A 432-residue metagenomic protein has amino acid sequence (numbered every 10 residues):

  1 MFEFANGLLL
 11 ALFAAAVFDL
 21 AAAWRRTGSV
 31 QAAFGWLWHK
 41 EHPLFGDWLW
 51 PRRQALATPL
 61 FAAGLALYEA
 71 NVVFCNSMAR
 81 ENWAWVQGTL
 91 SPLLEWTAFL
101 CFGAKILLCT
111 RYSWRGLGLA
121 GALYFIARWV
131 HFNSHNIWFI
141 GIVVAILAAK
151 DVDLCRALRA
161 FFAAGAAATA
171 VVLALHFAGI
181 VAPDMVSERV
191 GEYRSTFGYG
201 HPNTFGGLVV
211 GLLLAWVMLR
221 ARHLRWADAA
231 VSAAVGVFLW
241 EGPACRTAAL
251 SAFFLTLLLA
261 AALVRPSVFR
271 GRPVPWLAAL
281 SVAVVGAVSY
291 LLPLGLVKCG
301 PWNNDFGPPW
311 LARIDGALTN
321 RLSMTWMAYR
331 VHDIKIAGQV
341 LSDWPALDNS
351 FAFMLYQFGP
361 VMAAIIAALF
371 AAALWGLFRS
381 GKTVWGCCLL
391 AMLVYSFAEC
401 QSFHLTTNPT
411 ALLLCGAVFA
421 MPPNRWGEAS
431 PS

Functional and structural regions predicted by a protein language model:
M1-L12: Hydrophobic transmembrane alpha-helical segments in integral membrane proteins
A14-R26, P422: Alpha-helical transmembrane segments
A21-A23, A66-A79: Alpha-helical transmembrane segments of multi-pass membrane proteins
R25, F34-W50, C415-S432: A juxtamembrane structural motif centered on a specific transmembrane helix
R52-V72, S91-G300, N349, M354-R425: Hydrophobic transmembrane helix bundles of membrane-integrated enzymes that assemble and modify cell-envelope
V73-G88, L107-L108: Short, hydrophobic transmembrane alpha-helix segments
G88-S91, L255, S289-M327, L341-S342: Flexible juxtamembrane loops connecting transmembrane helices in multi-pass membrane enzymes that build or modify
R313-L347, M354, F358-A364: TM-adjacent membrane-interface loops and short helices in multi-pass inner/ER membrane proteins
